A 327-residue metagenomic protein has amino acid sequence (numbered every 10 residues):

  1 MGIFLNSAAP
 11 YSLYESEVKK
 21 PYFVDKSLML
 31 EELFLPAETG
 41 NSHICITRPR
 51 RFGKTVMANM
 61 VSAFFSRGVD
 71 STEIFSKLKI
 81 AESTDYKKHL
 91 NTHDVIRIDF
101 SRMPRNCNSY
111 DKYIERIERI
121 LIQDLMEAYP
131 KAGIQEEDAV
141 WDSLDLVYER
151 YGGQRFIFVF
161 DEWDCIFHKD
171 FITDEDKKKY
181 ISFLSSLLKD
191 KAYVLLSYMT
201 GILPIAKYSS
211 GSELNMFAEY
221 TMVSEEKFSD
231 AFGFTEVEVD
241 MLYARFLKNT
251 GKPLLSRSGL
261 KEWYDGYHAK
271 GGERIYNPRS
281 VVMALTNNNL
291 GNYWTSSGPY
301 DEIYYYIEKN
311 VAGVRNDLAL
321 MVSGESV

Functional and structural regions predicted by a protein language model:
M1-V327: Phosphate-binding site recognition
